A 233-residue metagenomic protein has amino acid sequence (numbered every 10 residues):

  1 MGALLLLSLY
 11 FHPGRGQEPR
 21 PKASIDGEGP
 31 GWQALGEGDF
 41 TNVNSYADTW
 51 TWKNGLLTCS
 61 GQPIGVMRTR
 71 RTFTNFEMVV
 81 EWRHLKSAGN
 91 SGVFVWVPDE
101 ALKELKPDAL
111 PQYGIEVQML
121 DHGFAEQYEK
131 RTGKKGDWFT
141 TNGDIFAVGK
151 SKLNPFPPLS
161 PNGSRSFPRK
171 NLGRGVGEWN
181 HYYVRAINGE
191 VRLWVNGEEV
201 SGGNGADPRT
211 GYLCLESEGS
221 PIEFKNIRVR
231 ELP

Functional and structural regions predicted by a protein language model:
G2-Y10: Bacterial N-terminal signal peptides
G14-P233: Carbohydrate-interacting regions of secretory-pathway proteins
